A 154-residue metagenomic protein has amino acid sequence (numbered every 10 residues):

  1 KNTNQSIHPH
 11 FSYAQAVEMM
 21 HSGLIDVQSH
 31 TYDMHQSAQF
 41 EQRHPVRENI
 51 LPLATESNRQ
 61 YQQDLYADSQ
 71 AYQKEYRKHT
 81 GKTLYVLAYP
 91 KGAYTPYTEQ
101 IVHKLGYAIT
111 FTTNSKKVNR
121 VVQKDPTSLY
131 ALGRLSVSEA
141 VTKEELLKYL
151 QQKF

Functional and structural regions predicted by a protein language model:
K1-D26, H35, E75-K78, L84: Active-site beta->alpha N-cap acidic-glycine motif
S29: Active-site core of bacterial EAL-family cyclic-dinucleotide phosphodiesterase domains
Y32, Q36-F154: C-terminal active-site subregion of NodB/CE4 polysaccharide deacetylases
